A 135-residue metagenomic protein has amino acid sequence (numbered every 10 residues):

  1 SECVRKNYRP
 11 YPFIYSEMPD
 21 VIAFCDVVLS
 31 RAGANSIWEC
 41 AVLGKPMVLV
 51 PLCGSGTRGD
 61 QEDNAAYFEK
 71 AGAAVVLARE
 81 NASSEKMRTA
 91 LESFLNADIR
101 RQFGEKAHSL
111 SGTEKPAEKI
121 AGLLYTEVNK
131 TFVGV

Functional and structural regions predicted by a protein language model:
S1-V135: Nucleotide-activated sugar donor-binding and catalytic core shared by glycosyltransferases and related lipid-linked
